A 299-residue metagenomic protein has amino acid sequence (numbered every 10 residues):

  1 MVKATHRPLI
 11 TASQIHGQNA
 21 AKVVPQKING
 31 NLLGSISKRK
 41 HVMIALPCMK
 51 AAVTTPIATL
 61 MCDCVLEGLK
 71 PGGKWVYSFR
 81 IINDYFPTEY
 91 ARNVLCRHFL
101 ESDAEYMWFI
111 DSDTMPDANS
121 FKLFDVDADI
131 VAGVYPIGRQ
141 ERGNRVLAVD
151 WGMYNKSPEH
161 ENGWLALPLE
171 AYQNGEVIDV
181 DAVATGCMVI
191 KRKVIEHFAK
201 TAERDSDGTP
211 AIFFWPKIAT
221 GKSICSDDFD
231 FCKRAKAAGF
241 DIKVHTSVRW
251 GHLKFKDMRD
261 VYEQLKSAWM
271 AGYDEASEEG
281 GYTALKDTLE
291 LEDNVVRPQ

Functional and structural regions predicted by a protein language model:
V2-G30, S37-K38, H197-Q299: C-terminal catalytic/acceptor-binding lobe
V2-Y85: N-proximal low-complexity "stem/linker" segments adjacent to membrane-targeting elements
L60-D63, V94, K122-L123, D230: Alpha-helical elements of Rossmann-like donor-binding domains used by nucleotide-donor carbohydrate transfer enzymes
F86-A91: A short, glycine-/small-residue-rich helix N-cap motif at loop->alpha-helix starts within glycosyltransferase
N93-Y106: Active-site nucleotide-sugar/metal-binding loop of Leloir-type enzymes
C96, D117-P216: Conserved catalytic core of nucleotide-sugar-dependent glycosyltransferases
A104-M115: Short beta-strand-to-loop acidic/aromatic patch adjacent to the donor-nucleotide binding site
Y106, I130, I242: Short, Asp-centered acidic motifs that coordinate Mg2+ and/or phosphate in catalytic or ligand-binding sites
